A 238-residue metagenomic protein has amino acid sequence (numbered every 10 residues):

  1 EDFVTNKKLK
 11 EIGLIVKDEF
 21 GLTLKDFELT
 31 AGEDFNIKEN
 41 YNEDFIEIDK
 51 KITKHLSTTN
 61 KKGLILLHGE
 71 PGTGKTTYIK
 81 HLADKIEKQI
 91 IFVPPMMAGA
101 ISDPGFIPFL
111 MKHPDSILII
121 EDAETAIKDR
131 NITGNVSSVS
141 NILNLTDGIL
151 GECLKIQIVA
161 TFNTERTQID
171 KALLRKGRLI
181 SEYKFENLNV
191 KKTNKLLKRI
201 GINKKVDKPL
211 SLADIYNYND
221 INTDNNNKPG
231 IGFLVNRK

Functional and structural regions predicted by a protein language model:
E1-D26: Interdomain "pre-motor" coupling segment immediately N-terminal to P-loop NTPase/helicase cores
L29-S57: N-terminal pre-Walker A segment at the start of P-loop NTPase domains
E47, K85-H113, V136: Short glycine-rich substrate-engagement loop in P-loop NTPases that contacts/grips substrate
N60-Y78: Walker A/P-loop nucleotide-binding motif
Q89, H113-I117, C153-V159: Loop/turn-to-beta-strand initiation segments
G99-A126, V139-I149: Conserved alpha-helical scaffold flanking the Walker A/P-loop in AAA+ ATPase domains
E124-R175, S181: Conserved catalytic/switch belt of AAA+ P-loop NTPases
A172, K176, S181-K238: C-terminal alpha-helical "lid" subdomain
